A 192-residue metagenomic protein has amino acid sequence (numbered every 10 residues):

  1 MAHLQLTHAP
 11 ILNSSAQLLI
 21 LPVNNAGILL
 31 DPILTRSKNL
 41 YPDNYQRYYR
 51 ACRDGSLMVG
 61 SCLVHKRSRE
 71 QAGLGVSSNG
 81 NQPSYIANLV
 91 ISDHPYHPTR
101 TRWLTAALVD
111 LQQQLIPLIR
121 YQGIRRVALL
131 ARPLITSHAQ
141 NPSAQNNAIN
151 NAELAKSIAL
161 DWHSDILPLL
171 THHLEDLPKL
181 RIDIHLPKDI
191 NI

Functional and structural regions predicted by a protein language model:
M1-I192: Macrodomain-like recognition of ADP-ribose-binding/processing modules
